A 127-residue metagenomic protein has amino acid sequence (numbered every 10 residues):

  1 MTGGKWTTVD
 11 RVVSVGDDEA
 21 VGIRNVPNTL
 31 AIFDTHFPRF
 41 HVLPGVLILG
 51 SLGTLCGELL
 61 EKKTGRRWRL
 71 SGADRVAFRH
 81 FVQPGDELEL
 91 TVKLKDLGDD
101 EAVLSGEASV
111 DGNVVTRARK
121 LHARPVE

Functional and structural regions predicted by a protein language model:
M1-K5, V126: Extreme N-terminus of proteins, especially the signal/transit-peptide cleavage junction and the first residues
T2-G3, R11-V13, V26-T29, R69 (+1 more regions): Terminal leader/tail segments of proteins
G4-L43: Catalytic strand-loop segment that frames the active site of acyl-thioester-processing enzymes
G4-W6, R69, D99-E101: Short solvent-exposed loop/turn micro-motifs enriched in small/polar/acidic residues
V9-E19, V82-P84, T91-E127: HotDog/MaoC-like acyl-thioester-processing domains
D34-E58, L70: Compact, glycine-rich, soluble single-domain proteins
V42, R66, D100-A102: A conserved beta-turn-beta hairpin within the catalytic core of GNAT-like acetyltransferases that forms part
G53-T91, V115, H122: Hydrophobic beta-strand-centered segment that forms part of the acyl-chain substrate-binding groove
